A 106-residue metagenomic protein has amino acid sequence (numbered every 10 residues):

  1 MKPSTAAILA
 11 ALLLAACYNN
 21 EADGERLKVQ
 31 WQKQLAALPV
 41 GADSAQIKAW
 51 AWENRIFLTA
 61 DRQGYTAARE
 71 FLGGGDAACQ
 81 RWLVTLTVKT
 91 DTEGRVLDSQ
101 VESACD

Functional and structural regions predicted by a protein language model:
K2-I8: Sec-dependent signal peptide recognition, specifically the positively charged N-region followed immediately by
L14-A16: C-terminal motif of bacterial Sec signal peptides marking the signal peptidase cleavage site
Y18-N20: Bacterial signal peptide processing site
Q32-L38: Second-shell loop/turn segments in exported
L38-S44: Secreted/surface-exposed cysteine- and glycine-rich disulfide frameworks
K48-K89, E102-D106: A cross-family detector of function-defining hotspots
V88-V96: Short, solvent-exposed coil/turn segments at beta-strand boundaries
